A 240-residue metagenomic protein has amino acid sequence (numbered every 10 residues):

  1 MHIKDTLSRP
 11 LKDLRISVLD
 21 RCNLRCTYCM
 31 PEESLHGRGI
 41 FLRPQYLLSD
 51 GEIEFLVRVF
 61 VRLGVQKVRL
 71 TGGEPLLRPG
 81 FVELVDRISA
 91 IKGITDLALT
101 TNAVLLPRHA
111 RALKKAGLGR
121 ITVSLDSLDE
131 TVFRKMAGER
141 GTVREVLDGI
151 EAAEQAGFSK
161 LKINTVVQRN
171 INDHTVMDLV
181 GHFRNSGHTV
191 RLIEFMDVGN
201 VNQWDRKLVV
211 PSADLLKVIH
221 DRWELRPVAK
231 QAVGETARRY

Functional and structural regions predicted by a protein language model:
M1-G72, L76-T95: Conserved alpha-helical substructure of the radical SAM core
H2, R43, L128-T131, D205 (+1 more regions): Residue-level signal for pocket-adjacent positions within structured domains
P31-S34, L118, A137-G141, H220 (+1 more regions): A generic structural signal for secondary-structure junctions that act as hinges or helix/strand caps at the edges
E33, G72, T101, L125 (+1 more regions): Residues that line or immediately flank small-molecule/substrate-binding pockets and catalytic motifs
S34-G37, L128-E130, D197-N200: A short, flexible beta-alpha/helix-coil linker loop
G39-L47, R134-G141, W204-K207: Short glycine-enriched, charge-decorated loop/helix-capping segments at active-site entrances that position
D50-R69, L77-T189: Radical SAM/AdoMet-radical enzyme domain recognition
N172-V176, N185, T189-Y240: A C-terminal junction/extension of Radical SAM enzymes
